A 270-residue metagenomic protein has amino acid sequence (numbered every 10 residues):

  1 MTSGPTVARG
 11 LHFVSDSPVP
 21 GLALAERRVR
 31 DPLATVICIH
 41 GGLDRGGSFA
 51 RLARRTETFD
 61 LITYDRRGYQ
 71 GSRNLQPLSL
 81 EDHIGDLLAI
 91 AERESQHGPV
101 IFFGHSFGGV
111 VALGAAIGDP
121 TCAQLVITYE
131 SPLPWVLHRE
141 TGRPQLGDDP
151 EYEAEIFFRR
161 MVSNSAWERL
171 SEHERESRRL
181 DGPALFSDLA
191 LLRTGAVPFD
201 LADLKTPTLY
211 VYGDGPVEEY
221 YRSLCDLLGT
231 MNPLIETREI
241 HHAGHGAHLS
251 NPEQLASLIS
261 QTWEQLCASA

Functional and structural regions predicted by a protein language model:
T2-A23: N-terminal cap/lid segment of alpha/beta-hydrolase-fold proteins
P18-R73: Conserved HGGG/HGGXW glycine-rich cap/lid loop of the alpha/beta-hydrolase fold
R51-A53, I62-F103, S257: Active-site loop/oxyanion-hole signature of alpha/beta-hydrolase fold enzymes
G104-G108, A112: Gly/Ala-rich beta-loop-alpha elbow adjacent to hydrolase catalytic centers
L113-I117, T121-E151: Flexible "cap/lid" loop of the alpha/beta hydrolase fold
E151-G195: Conserved alpha/beta-hydrolase catalytic His-Asp/Glu region
S177-M231, E236-E239: Conserved serine/cysteine hydrolase catalytic core
I240-E253: Catalytic histidine-centered segment of alpha/beta-hydrolase-like enzymes
